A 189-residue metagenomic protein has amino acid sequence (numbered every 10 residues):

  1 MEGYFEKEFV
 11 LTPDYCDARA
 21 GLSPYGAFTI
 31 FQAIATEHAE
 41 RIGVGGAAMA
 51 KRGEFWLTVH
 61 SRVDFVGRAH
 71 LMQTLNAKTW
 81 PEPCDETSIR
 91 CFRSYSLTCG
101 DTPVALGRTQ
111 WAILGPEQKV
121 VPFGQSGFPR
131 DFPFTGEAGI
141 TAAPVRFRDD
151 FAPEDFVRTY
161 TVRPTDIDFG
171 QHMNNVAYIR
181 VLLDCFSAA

Functional and structural regions predicted by a protein language model:
M1-T58, L106, A112-A189: Hot-dog-fold acyl-thioester-processing enzymes
S61-G100: Hydrophobic beta-sheet segments that form the core/acyl-binding groove of ACP/CoA-dependent acyl-chain-processing
